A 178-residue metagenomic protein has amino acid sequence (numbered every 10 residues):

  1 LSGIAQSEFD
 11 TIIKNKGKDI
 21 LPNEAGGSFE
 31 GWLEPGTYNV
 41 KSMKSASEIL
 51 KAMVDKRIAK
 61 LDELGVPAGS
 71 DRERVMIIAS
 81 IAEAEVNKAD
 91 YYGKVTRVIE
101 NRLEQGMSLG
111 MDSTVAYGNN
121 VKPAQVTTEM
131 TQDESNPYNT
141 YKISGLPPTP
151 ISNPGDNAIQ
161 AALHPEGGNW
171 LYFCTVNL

Functional and structural regions predicted by a protein language model:
I4: Cell-wall glycan-active module
S7, T11, K18-N177: Bacterial extracytoplasmic/cell-wall-associated proteins, especially those involved in peptidoglycan
